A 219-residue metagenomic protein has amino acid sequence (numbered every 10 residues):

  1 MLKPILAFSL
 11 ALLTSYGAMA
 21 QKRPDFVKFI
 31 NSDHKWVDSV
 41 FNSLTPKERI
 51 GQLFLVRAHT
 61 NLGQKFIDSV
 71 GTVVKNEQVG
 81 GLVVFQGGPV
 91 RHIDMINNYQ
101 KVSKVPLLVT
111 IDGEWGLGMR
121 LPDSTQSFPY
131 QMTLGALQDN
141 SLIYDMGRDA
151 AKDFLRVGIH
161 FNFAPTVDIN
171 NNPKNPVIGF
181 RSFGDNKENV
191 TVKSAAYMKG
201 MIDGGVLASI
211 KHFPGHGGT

Functional and structural regions predicted by a protein language model:
M1-K22: Bacterial Sec-dependent N-terminal signal peptides
F29-L62: Mature N-terminal segment immediately following signal peptide/propeptide cleavage in secreted/periplasmic
P46-I50, V74-K75, K101-S103, M201-D203: Extracellular/periplasmic catalytic domains that process cell-envelope and extracellular macromolecules
H59-I67, G71-K193, H212, G217-T219: Enzymes and membrane/adaptor proteins characterized by extended Gly/Ser/Thr/Asp/Glu-rich, aromatic-dotted
M201-G217: Phosphate/pyrophosphate-binding betaalpha-module
